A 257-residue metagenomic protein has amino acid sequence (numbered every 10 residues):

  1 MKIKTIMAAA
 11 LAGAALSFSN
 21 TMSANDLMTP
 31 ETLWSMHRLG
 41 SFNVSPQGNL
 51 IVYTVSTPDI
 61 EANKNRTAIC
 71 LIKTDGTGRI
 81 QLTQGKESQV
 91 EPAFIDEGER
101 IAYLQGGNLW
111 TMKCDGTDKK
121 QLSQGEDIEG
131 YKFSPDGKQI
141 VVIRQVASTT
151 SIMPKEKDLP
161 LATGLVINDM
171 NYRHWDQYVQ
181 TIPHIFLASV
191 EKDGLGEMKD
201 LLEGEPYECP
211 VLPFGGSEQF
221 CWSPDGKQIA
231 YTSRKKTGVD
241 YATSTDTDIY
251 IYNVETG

Functional and structural regions predicted by a protein language model:
M1-D26: Bacterial Sec-dependent N-terminal signal peptides
A24-R38, I72-S88, Q105, M112-D127 (+3 more regions): Multi-bladed beta-propeller domains
E31-T67: Beta-strand-rich domains and repeat architectures in extracellular enzymes and scaffolds, especially beta-propellers
H37-I51, K86-A102, G125-I143, Y172-I185 (+3 more regions): Conserved beta-propeller blade repeats
T57-E61, N108, A147-T150, K236-V239: Short glycine/acidic-enriched loop and turn motifs that connect beta-strands
R66-T67, V142-G194, M198-G204, T232-R234 (+1 more regions): Predominantly five- to eight-bladed beta-propeller fold
I69, F94, L104-G107: N-terminal alpha-helical targeting/anchoring segments
